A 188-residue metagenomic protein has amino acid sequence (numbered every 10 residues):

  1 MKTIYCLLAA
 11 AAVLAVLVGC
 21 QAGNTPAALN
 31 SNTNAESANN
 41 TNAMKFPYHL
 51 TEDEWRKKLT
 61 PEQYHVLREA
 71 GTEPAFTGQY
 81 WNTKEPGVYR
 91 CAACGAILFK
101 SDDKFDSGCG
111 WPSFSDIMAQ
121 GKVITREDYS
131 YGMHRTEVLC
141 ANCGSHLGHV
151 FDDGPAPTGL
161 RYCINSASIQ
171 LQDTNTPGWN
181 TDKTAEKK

Functional and structural regions predicted by a protein language model:
M1-L8: Bacterial N-terminal signal peptides that target proteins for export
A9-L14: Hydrophobic helical h-region of N-terminal Sec-dependent signal peptides in bacterial secretory/periplasmic proteins
V16-G19: C-terminal motif of bacterial Sec signal peptides marking the signal peptidase cleavage site
Q21-G23: Bacterial signal peptide processing site
T25-A27: Post-cleavage N-terminal segment of exported redox proteins
L29-K57: N-terminal low-complexity, Pro/Thr/Ser-rich intrinsically disordered segments that act as propeptides or flexible
P47, R56-R90, A96-K188: A short Gly-Trp-Pro
